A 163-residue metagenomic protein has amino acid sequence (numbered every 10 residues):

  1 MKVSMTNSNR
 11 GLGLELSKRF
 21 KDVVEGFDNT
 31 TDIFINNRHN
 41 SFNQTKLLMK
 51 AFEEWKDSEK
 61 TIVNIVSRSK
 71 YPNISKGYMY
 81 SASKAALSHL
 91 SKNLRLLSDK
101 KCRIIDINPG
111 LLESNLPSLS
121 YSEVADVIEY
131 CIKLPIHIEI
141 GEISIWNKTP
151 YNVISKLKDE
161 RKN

Functional and structural regions predicted by a protein language model:
M1-V24: Canonical Rossmann dinucleotide-binding motif of NAD(H)/NADP(H)-dependent dehydrogenases/reductases, specifically
T6, I33-N37, T61-S67, R103-N108: Structural signature of the Rossmann-like NAD(P)-dependent dehydrogenase/reductase core
R10, H39-S41, R68: Flexible cofactor-recognition loop at the NAD(P)H-binding site of Rossmann-like short-chain dehydrogenase/reductase
D22-V23, C102-I104: Hydrophobic anchor at the start of a short beta-strand that flanks the dinucleotide cofactor-binding loop
D28-L47: NAD(P)H-binding glycine-rich loop region in Rossmannoid oxidoreductase-like domains and their noncatalytic homologs
T30-T31, D57-K60, K101, I140: A general structural motif
L47, E53-K56, K60-D99, N108-L116: Catalytic loop of short-chain dehydrogenase/reductase
D106, S114-N163: C-terminal helical subdomain
